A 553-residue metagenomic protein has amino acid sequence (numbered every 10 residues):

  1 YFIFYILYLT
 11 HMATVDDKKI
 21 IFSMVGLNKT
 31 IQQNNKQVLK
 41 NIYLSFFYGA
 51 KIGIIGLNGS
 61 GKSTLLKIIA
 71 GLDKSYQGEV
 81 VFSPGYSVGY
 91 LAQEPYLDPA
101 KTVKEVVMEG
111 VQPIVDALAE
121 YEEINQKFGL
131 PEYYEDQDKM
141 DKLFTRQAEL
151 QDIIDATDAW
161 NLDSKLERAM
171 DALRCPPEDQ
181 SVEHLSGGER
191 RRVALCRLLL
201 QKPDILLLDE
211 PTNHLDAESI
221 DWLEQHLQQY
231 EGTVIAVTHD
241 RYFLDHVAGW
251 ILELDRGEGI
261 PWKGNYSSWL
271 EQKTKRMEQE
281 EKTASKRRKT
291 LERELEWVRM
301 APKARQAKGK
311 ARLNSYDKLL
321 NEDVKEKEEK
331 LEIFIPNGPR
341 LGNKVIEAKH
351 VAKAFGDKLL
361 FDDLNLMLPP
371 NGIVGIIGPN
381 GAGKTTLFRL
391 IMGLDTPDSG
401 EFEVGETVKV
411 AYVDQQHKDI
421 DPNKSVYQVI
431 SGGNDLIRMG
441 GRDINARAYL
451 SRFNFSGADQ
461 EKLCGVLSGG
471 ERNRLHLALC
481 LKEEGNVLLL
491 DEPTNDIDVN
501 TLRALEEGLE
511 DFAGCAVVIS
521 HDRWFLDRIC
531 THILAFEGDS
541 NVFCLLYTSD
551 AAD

Functional and structural regions predicted by a protein language model:
F2-S285, E329, P336-D550: ABC ATP-binding cassette signature C-motif
Q272-R305, G309-S315, L319-E326: Intracellular alpha-helical coupling/juxtamembrane segments of multi-pass membrane proteins
E294-K303, D317-K318, L331-G338, V345-I346 (+1 more regions): Alpha-helical coupling/stalk and coiled-coil linker elements that connect catalytic or binding modules and transmit
D553: Catalytic-core segments of class I nucleotidyltransferases/pyrophosphorylases that form NMP-activated intermediates
